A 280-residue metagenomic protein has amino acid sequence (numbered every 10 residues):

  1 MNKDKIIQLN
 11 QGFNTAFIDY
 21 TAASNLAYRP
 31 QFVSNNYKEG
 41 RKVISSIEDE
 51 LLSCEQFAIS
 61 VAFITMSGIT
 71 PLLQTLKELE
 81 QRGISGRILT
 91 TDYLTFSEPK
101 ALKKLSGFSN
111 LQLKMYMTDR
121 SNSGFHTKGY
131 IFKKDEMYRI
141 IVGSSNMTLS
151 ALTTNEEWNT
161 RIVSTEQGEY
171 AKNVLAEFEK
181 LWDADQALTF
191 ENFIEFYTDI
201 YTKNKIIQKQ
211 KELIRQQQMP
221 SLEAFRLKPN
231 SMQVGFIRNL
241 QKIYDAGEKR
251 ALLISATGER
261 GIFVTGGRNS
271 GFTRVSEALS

Functional and structural regions predicted by a protein language model:
M1-N230, V234-N239, Y244: PLD/PLD-like phosphodiesterase catalytic module centered on the HKD motif
V61, D245-S276: Walker A/P-loop
S280: Conserved nucleic-acid-binding Ia/Ib motif block in the N-terminal RecA-like helicase ATPase lobe
